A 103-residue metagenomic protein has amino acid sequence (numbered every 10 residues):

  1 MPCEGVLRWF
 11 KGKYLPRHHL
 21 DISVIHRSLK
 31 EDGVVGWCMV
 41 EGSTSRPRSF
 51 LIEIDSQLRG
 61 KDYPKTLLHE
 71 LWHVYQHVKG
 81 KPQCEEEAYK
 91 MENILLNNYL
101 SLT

Functional and structural regions predicted by a protein language model:
M1-D21: Zn2+-dependent metallopeptidase catalytic core
H18-L20, R48, C84: Residue-level signal for beta-strand positions within conserved beta-sheet cores that form or flank
I25-K61, V74: Active-site scaffold of zinc-dependent metalloenzymes
Q57, K61-D62, T66, P82-Q83: Soluble non-cytosolic domains of exported or imported proteins
K65-H77: Active-site recognition of the HExxH zinc-binding catalytic motif
K79-T103: Post-HExxH zinc-binding segment in Zn-dependent metallohydrolases
